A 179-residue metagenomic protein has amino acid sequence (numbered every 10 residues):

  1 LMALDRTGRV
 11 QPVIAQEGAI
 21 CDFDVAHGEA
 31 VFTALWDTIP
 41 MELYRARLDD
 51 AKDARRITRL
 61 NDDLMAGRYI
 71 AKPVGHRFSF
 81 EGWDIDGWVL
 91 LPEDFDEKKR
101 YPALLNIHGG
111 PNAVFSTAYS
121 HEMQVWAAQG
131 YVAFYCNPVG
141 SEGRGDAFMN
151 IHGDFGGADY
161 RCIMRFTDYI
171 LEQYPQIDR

Functional and structural regions predicted by a protein language model:
L1: Terminal RNA-binding accessory module
L4-D5, R47: Structural recognition of the beta-propeller blade-terminating site
R9-I14: A short beta-strand motif characteristic of beta-propeller blades
E17: Anion-binding and metal-coordination hotspots
C21-R179: Serine-hydrolase catalytic core recognition
